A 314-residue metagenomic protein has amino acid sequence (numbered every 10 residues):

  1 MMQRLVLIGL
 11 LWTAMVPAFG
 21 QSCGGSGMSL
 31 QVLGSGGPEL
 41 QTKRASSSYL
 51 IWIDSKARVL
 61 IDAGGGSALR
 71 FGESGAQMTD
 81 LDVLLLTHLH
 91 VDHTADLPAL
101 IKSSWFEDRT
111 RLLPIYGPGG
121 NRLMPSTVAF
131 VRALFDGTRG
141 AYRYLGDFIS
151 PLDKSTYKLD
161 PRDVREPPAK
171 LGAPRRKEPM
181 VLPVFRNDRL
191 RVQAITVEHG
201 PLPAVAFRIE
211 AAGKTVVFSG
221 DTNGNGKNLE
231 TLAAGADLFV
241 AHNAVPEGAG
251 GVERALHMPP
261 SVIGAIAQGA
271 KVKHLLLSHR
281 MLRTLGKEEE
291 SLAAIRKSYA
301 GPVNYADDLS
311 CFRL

Functional and structural regions predicted by a protein language model:
M1-V6: Bacterial N-terminal signal peptides that target proteins for export
L10-L11, A95: Enrichment for repetitive, rod-forming helical segments
T13-P17: N-terminal signal peptide c-region/cleavage motif recognized by signal peptidases
G20-V216, E290-K297, P302-R313: Binuclear metal-dependent hydrolase catalytic cores
Q21, A206, A212-T215, T222-S310: Cap/insert and terminal regions of metallo-dependent hydrolase folds
